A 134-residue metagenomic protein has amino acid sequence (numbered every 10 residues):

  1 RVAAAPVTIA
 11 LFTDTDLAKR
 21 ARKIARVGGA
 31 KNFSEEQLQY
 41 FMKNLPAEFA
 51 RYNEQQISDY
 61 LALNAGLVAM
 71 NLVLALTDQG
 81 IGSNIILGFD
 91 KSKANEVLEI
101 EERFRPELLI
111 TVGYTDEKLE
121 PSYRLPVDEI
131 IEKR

Functional and structural regions predicted by a protein language model:
R1-R134: Acidic, surface-exposed loops and disordered segments
